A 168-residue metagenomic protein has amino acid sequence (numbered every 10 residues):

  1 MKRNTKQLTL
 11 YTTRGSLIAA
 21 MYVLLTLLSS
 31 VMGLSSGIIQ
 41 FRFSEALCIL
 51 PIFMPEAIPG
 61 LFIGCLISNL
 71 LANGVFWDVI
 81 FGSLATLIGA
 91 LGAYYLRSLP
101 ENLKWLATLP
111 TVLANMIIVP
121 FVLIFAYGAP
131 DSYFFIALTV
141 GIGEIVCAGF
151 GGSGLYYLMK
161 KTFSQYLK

Functional and structural regions predicted by a protein language model:
K2-P59: Hydrophobic transmembrane alpha-helices
L27-I38, L66-F81, A85-L91, Y95-K168: Membrane-embedded alpha-helical hairpins and interfacial helices in multi-pass inner-membrane proteins
L50-L61, R97-W105: Membrane-helix interface "capping/anchor" motifs
